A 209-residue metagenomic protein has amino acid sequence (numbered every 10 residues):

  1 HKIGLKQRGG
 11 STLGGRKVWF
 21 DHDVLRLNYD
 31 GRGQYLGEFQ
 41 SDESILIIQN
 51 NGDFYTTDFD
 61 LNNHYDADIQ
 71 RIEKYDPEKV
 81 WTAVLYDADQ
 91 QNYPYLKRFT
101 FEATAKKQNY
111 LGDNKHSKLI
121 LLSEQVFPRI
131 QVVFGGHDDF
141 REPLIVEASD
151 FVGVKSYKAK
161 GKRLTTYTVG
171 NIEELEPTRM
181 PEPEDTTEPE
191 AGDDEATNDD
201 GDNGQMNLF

Functional and structural regions predicted by a protein language model:
H1-F209: C-terminal interaction appendages of subunits in large macromolecular complexes
